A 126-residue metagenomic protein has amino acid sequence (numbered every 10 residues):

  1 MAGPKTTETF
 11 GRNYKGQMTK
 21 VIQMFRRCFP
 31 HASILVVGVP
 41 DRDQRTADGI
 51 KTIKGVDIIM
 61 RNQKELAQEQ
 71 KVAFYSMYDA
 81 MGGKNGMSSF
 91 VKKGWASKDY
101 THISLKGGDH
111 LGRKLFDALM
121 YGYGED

Functional and structural regions predicted by a protein language model:
M1-N13, R42: Oxyanion-hole/transition-state-stabilizing segment in secreted/luminal serine hydrolases and related acyltransferases
T9-Q17, K51-I58: Alpha-helix N-cap and loop-to-helix initiation/capping positions
M18-Q23, M60, K64: Generic structural signal for well-ordered alpha-helices, preferentially at hydrophobic/aromatic core positions
V21, F25-F29, A118-Y123: Active-site neighborhood of glycoside hydrolase catalytic domains
I22, S33-G38, R42: Conserved, well-ordered alpha-helix/loop/beta-strand core segments that scaffold catalytic motifs
F29-I34, E69-A73: Loop/turn elements at helix/coil->beta-strand transitions in domains of secreted/extracellular proteins
P40-D126: Catalytic His-Asp segment of secreted/periplasmic serine-dependent ester chemistry enzymes
